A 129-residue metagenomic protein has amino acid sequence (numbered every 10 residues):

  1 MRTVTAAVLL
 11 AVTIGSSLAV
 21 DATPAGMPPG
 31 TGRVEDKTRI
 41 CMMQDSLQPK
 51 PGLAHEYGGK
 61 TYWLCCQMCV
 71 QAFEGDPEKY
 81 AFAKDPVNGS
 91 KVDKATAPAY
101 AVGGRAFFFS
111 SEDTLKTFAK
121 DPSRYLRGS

Functional and structural regions predicted by a protein language model:
M1-L9: Positively charged n-region of N-terminal signal peptides that target proteins for export
V12-S129: Intrinsically disordered, low-complexity terminal tails/loops enriched in metal-binding residues
